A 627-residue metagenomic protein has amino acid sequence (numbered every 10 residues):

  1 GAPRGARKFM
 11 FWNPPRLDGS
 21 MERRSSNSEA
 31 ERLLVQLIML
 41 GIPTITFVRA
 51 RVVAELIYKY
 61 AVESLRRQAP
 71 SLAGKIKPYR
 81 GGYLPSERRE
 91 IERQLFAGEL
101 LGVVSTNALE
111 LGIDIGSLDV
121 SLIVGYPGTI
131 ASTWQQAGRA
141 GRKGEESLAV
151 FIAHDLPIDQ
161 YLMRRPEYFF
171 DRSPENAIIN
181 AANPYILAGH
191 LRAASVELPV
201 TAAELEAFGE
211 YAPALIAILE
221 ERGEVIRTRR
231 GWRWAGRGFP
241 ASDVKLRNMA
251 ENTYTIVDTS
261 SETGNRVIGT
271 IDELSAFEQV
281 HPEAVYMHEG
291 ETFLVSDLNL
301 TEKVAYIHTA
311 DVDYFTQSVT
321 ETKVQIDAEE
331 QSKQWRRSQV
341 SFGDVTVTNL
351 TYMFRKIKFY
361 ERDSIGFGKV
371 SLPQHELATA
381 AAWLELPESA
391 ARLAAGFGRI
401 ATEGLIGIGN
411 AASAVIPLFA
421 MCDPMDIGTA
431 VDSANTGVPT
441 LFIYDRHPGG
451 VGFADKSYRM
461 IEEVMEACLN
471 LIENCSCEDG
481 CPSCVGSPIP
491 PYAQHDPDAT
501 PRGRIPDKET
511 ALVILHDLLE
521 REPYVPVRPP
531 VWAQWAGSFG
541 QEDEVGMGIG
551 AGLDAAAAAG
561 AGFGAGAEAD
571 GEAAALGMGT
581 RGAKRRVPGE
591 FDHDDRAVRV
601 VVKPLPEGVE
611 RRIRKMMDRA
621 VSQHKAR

Functional and structural regions predicted by a protein language model:
G1-V200, E204-A241, L246-E251, S261: Helicase motor core with emphasis on the C-terminal RecA-like subdomain
E92, L274-Q279: Short, surface-exposed secondary-structure edge patches
A153, S195, P199-L274, A284-E289 (+4 more regions): Extended, highly charged accessory segments
T292: Accessory nucleic acid-recognition modules appended to NTPase machines
